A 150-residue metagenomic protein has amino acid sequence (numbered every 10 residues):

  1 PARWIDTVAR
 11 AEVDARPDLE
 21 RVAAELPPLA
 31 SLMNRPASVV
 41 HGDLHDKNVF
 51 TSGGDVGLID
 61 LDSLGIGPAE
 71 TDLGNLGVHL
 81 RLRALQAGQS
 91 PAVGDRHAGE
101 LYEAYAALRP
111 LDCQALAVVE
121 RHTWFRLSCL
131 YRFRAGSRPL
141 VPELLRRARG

Functional and structural regions predicted by a protein language model:
P1-H41, A107: An alpha-helical support segment within catalytic cores of ATP-dependent transferases
P1-V13, L82-R83, V118-R146: A glycine-centered beta->alpha junction motif in the catalytic cores of kinase/phosphotransferase enzymes
P1-W4, G53-G57, V78-L80: Short acidic (Asp/Glu) and glycine-rich catalytic loops that position anionic groups and cofactors
A15-E25, A92-L101, L140-R149: Extended, well-ordered alpha-helical scaffold segments
P28-T71: Active-site acidic catalytic loop and adjacent metal/ATP-binding pocket of ATP-dependent phosphoryl transfer enzymes
E70-R109, T123-P139: Active-site activation/catalytic loop segments of kinase-like enzymes and analogous catalytic loops in related
T71, A115-V118: Membrane-interfacial loop-to-transmembrane alpha-helix junctions, especially the N-terminal start
